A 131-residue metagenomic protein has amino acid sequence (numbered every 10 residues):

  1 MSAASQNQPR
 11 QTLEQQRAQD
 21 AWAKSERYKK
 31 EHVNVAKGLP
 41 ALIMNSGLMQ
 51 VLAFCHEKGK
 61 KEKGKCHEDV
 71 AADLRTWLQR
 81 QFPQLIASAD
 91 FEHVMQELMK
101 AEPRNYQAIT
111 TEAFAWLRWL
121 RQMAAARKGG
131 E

Functional and structural regions predicted by a protein language model:
M1-E131: Small/polar/charged residue-enriched interaction surfaces, especially the RNA/DNA-contacting tracks of RNP/CRISPR
